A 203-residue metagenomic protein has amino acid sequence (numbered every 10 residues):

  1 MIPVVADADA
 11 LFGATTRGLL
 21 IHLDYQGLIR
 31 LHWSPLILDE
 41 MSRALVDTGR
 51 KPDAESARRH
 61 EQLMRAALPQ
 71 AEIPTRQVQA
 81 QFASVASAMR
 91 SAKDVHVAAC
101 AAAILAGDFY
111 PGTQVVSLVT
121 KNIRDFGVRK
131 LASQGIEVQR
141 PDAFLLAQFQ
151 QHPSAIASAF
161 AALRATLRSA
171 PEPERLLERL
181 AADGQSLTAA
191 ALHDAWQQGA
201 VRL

Functional and structural regions predicted by a protein language model:
I2-Y110, Q114-V116, F126-E137, A143 (+1 more regions): Active-site-proximal, substrate-binding regions of enzyme catalytic domains and RNA-binding/basic surfaces
I123: Flexible loop residues that form catalytic and substrate-binding hotspots at small-molecule/glycan-binding clefts
